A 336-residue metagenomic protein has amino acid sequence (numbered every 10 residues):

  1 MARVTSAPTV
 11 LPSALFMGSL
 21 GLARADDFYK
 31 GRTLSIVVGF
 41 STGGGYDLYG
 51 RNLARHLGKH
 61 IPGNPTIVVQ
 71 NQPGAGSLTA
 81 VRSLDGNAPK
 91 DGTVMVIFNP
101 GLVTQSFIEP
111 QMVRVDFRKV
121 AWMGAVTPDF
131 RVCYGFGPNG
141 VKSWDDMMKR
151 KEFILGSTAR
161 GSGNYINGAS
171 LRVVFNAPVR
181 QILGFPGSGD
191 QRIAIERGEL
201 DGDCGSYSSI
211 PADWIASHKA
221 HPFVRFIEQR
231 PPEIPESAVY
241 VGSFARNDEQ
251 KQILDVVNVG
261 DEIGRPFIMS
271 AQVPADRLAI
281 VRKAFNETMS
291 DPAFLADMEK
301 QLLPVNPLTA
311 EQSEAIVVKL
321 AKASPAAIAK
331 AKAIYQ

Functional and structural regions predicted by a protein language model:
T5-S19: Bacterial N-terminal signal peptides
A23-I36, P62-P65, A88-T93, V141 (+5 more regions): Immediate post-signal peptide segment of exported/extracytoplasmic ligand-binding proteins
K30-L34, E236, Q252, E262 (+1 more regions): An extracytoplasmic/periplasmic, membrane-proximal ligand-sensing/linker region
I36-G50, G74-G76, G156-G163: Extracytoplasmic "Venus flytrap"
G43-G63, Y165-V173: Short, polar/charged alpha-helical segment
L53, A75-S77, G92-Q105, A125-T127 (+1 more regions): Ligand-binding clamshell of periplasmic/extracellular solute-binding protein-like
K59, S83-V94, L102-D190, A194 (+2 more regions): Hinge/capping helix and adjacent helix->loop/strand transition within the periplasmic-binding protein
P73, G156-R246: Ligand-binding pocket segment of bilobal, Venus flytrap-like solute-binding proteins
